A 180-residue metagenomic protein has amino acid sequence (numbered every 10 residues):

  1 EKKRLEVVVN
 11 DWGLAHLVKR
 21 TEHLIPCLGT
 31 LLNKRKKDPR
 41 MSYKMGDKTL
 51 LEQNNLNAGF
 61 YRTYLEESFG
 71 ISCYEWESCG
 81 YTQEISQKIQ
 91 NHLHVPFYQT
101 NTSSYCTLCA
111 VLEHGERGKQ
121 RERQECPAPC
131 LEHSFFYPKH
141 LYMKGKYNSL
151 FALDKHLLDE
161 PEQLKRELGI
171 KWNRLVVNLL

Functional and structural regions predicted by a protein language model:
E1-L180: Active-site pocket-lining/capping segments in soluble small-molecule metabolic enzymes
